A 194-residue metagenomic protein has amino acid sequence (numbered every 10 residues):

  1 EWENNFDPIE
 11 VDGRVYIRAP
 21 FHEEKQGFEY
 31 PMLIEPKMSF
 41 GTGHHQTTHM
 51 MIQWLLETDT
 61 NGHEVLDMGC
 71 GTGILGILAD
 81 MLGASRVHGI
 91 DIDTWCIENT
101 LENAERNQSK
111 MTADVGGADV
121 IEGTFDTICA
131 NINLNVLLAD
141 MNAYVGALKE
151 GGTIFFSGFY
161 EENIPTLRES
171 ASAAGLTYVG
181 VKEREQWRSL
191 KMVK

Functional and structural regions predicted by a protein language model:
E1-Q26: N-terminal auxiliary segments of SAM/dcSAM-dependent transferases
E24, G41, N135: Active-site beta-alpha loop architecture of Rossmann-like, nucleotide-cofactor-dependent enzymes
E24-F28, V120-G123: Short loop/helix-cap segments at secondary-structure boundaries that form the rim of catalytic
Y30-P36: A short, charged helix-loop
M38, T42-G117, I121: Conserved SAM/SAH cofactor-binding pocket of Class I
I92-K194: S-adenosylmethionine
